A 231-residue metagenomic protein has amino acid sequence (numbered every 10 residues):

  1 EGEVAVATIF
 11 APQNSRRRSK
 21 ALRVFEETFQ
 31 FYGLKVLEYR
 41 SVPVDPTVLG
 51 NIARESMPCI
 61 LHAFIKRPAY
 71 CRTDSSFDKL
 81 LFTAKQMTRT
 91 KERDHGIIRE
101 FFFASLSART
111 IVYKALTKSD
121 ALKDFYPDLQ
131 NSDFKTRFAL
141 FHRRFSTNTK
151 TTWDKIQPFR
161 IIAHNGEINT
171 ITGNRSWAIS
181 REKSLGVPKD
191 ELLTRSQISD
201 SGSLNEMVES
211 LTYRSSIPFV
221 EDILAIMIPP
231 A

Functional and structural regions predicted by a protein language model:
E1-A231: Conserved short alpha-helical segments that host acidic/polar catalytic motifs at enzyme active sites
